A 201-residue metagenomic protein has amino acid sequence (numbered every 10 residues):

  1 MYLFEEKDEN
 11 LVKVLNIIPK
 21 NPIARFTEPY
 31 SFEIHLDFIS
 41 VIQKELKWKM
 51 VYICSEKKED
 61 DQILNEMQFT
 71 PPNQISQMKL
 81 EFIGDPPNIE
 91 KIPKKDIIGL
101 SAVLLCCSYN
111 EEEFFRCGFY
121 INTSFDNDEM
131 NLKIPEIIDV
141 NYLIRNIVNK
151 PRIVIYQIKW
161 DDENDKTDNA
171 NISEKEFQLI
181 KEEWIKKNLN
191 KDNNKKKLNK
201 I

Functional and structural regions predicted by a protein language model:
M1-I201: N-terminal onset of structured domains
